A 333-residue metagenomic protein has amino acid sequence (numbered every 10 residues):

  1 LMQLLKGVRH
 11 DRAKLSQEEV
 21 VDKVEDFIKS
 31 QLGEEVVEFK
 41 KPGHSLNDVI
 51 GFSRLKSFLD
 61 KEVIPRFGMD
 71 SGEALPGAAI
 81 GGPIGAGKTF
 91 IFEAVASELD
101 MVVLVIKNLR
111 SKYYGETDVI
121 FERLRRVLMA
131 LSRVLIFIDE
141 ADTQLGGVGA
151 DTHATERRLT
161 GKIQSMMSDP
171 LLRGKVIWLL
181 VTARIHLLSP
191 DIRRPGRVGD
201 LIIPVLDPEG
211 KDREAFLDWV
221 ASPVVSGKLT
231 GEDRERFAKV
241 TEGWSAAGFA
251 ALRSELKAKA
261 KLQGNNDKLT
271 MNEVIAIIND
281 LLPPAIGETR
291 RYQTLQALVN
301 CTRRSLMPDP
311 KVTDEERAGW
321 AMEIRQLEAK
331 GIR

Functional and structural regions predicted by a protein language model:
L1-D22, D26, K239-G287: AAA+ ATPase "lid" subdomain C-terminal helix
G7-H10, E19-K23, E38, P42 (+11 more regions): Residue-level signal for alpha-helical context at structural boundaries
D11, A215, E255, S305-L306: Small/flexible residues
L15-I28, F121, R126, L159: Long amphipathic alpha-helical scaffold regions
D26-G33, L187, G227: Membrane-targeting and insertion segments and their boundary/processing signals
S30, E34-A94, E98, W244-A247 (+2 more regions): C-terminal engagement/docking regions of AAA+ P-loop ATPases
L46-A238: Walker A/P-loop NTP-binding motif of AAA+ ATPase domains
